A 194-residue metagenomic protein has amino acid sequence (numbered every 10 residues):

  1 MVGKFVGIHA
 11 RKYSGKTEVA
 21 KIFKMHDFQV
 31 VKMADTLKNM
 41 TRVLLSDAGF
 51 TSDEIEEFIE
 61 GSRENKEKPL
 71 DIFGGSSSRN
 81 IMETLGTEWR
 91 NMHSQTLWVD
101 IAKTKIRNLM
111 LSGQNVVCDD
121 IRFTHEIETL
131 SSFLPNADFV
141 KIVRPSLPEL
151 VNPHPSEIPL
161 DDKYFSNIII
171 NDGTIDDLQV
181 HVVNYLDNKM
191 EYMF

Functional and structural regions predicted by a protein language model:
M1-V6: Extreme N-terminal starter segment of soluble prokaryotic enzymes
I8, C118: Hydrophobic anchor at the beta1->P-loop junction of P-loop NTPases
H9-K12, I101, T129-F133, D138-F194: Small-molecule kinase domains that catalyze NTP-dependent phosphoryl transfer to phosphate-bearing small molecules
T17: Walker A/P-loop
K24-V31, G49-F50: Post-Walker A helix-loop "phosphate-sensing" segment adjacent to the P-loop in P-loop NTPases
D35-S112: ATP-dependent small-molecule kinase phosphotransfer cores that center on conserved nucleotide phosphate-binding segments
S112-V117, D138: Loop/turn-to-beta-strand initiation segments
D120-F123: Short, well-ordered beta-to-alpha junction loops that form the rim of enzyme active sites and present histidine/acidic
